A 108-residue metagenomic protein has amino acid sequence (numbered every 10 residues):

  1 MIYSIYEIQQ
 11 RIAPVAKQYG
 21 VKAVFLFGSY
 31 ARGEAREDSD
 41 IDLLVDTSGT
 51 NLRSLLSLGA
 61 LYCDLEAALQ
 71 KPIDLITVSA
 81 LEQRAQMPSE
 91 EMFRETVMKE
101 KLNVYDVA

Functional and structural regions predicted by a protein language model:
M1-A23, R32-G33, E37, T50-A108: Catalytic core of pol beta-like nucleotidyltransferases
L26, I41-L43: A structural signal for short, well-ordered beta-strand segments
L44-S48: Short hydrophobic/aromatic beta-strand micro-patches that form the beta-sheet surface supporting nucleotide- or nucleic
